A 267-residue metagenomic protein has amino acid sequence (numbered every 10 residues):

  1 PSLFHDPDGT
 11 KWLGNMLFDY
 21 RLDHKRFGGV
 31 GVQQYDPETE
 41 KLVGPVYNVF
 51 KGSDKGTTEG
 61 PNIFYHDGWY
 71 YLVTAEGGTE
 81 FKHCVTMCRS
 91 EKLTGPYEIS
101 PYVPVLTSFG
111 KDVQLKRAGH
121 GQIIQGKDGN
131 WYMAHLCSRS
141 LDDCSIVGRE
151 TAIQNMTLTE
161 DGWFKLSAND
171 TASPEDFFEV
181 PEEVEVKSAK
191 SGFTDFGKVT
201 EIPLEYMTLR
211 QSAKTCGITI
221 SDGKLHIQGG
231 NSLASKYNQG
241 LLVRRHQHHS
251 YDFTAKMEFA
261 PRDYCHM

Functional and structural regions predicted by a protein language model:
P1-M267: Carbohydrate-active catalytic/glycan-binding domains of CAZyme proteins, especially the secreted or lumenal ectodomains
